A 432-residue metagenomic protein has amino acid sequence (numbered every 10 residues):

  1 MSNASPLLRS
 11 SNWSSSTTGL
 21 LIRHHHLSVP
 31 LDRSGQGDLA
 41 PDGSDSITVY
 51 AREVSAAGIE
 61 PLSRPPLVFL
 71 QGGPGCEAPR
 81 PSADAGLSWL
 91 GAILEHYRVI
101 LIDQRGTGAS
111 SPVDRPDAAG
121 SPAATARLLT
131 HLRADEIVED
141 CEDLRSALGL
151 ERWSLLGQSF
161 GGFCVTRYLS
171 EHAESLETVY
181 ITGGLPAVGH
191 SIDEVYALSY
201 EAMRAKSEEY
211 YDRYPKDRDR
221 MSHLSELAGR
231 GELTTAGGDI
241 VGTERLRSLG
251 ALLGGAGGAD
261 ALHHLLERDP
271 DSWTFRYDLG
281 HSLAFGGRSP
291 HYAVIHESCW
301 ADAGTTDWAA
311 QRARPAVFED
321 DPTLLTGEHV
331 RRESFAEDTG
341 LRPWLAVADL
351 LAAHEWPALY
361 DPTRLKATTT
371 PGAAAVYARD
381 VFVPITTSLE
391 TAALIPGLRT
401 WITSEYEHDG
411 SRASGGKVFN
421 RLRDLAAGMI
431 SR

Functional and structural regions predicted by a protein language model:
A4-L8, N12-A236, L359, T363-R364 (+3 more regions): Gly/Pro-rich cap/lid or specificity-loop segments adjacent to the active site
V29, V376-Y377: Short glycine-centered, acidic/aromatic-flanked micro-motifs in structured strand/loop junctions that mark active-site
G75-C76, P343-A348, A374: Short, basic, glycine/proline-bearing loop/turn elements
L176, I395-L398: Core-facing hydrophobic residues within beta-strands of well-ordered domains
G231-P357: Alpha/beta-hydrolase fold active-site neighborhood
G258-A261, V381-T387: Conserved alpha/beta-hydrolase "acid-adjacent" motif
L265-E267, P384-A393: Short alpha-helix in the alpha/beta-hydrolase fold that links the catalytic acid
T368, A373-V376: Short beta-strand/loop motif that positions the catalytic acidic residue of the alpha/beta-hydrolase fold
